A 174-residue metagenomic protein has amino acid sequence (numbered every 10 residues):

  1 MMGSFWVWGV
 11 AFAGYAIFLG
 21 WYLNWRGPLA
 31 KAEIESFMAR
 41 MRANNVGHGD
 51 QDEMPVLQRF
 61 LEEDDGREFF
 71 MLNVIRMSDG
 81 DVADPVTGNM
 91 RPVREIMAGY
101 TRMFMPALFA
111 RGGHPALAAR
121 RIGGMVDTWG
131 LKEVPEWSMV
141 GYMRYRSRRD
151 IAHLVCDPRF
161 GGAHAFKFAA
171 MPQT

Functional and structural regions predicted by a protein language model:
M2-W137: Short S/T/G/P-rich N-terminal loop/turn motif that feeds into the first structured element of a domain
A83, R146-D157: Short amphipathic alpha-helices within nucleic acid-binding modules
P106, H153, A165: Replace "anionic and nucleotidyl ligands
F109-R111, Y145-R148: A short, structured loop/turn motif at beta-sheet edges
A116, R149-H153, G162: Substrate-binding/catalytic groove segments of enzymes that remodel or degrade extracellular structural polymers
G123-D127, L154, F160: Extracytoplasmic/periplasmic soluble domains downstream of a signal peptide or transmembrane helix
M139-R144: Active-site scaffold segments
R159-A165, M171-P172: A common structural junction motif
